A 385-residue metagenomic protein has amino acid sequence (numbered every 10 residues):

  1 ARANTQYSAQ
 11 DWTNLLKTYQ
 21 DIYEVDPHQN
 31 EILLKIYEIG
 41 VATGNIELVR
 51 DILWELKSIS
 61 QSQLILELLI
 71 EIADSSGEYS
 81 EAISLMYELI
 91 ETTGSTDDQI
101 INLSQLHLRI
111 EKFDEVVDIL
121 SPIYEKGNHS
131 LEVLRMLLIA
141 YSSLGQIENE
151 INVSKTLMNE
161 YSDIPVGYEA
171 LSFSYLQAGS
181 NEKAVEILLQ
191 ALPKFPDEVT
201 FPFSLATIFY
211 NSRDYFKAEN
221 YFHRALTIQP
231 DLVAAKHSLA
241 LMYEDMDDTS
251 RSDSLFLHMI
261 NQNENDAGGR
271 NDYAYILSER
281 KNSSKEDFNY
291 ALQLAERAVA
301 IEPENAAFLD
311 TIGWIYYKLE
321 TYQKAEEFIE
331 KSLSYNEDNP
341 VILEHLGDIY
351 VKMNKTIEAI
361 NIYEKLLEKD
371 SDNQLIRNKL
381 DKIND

Functional and structural regions predicted by a protein language model:
S8, I39-A42, S75-S76, R109-I110 (+8 more regions): Register position in tetratricopeptide repeats
Y23-E24, W54-S58, E88-E91, Y124-E125 (+7 more regions): Conserved structural position within tetratricopeptide repeats
P27, S60-Q61, G94, N128 (+7 more regions): Short coil turns that delineate tetratricopeptide repeat
I32, I65-L66, Q99, V133 (+7 more regions): TPR alpha-solenoid repeat register
